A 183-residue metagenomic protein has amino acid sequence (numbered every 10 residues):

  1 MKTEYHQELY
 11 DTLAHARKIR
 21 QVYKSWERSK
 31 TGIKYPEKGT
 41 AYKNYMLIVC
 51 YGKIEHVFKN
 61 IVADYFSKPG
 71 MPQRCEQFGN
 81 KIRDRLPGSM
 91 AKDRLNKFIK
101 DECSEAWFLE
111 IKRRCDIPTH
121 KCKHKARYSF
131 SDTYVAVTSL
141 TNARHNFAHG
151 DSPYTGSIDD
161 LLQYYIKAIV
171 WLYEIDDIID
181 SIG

Functional and structural regions predicted by a protein language model:
M1, E8-D11, I54, R74 (+2 more regions): Non-membrane alpha-helical secondary structure
M1-N44: Charged alpha-helical initiation segments
T12-V22, W26, C50-V57, L140 (+3 more regions): Amphipathic alpha-helices that form helix-helix packing interfaces
K24, R28-G32, V62, F66 (+1 more regions): Short, flexible helix-adjacent loops and helix caps
R28-E37, H120-K125, A148-H149: Short, charged/polar, low-complexity loop and linker segments that flank or interrupt alpha-helical bundles
P36, T40-I48, G52, F130 (+2 more regions): Short, charged/polar micro-motifs that form catalytic or ligand-binding hotspots
Y42, I48-C50, I54-V137: Helix-loop junctions and short alpha-helical segments
H120, S131-N146, Y154, I158-G183: Amphipathic, Lys/Arg-enriched alpha-helical patches that create a basic surface for binding polyanionic ligands
